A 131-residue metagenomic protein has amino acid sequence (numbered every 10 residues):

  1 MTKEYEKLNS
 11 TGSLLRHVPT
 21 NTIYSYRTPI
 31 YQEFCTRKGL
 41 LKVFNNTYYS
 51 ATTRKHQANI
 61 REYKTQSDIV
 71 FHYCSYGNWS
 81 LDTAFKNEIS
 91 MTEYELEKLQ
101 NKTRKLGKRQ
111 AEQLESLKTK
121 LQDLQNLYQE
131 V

Functional and structural regions predicted by a protein language model:
M1-V131: Terminal leader/tail segments of proteins
